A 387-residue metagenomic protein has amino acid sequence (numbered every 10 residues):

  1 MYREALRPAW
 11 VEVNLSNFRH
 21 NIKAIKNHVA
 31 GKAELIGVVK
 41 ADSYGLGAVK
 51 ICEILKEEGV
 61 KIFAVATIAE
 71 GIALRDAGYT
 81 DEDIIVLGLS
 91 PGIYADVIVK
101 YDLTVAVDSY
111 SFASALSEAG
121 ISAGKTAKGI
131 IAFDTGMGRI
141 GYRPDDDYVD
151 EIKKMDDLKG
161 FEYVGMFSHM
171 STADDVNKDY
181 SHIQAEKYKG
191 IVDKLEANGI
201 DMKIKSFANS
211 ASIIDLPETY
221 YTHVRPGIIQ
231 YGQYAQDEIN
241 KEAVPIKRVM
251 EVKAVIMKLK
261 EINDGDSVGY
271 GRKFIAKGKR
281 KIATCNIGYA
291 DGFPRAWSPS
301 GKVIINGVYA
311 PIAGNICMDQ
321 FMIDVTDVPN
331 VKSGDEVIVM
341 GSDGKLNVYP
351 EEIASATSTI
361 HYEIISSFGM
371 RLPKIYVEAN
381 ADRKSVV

Functional and structural regions predicted by a protein language model:
Y2-A5, A9-E12, R19-H20, G31-S206: Active-site-proximal beta-alpha core segment in soluble small-molecule metabolic enzymes
Y2-L15, R19, A69-E70, S90 (+5 more regions): Active-site anion/phosphate-binding pocket segments in diverse small-molecule metabolic enzymes
